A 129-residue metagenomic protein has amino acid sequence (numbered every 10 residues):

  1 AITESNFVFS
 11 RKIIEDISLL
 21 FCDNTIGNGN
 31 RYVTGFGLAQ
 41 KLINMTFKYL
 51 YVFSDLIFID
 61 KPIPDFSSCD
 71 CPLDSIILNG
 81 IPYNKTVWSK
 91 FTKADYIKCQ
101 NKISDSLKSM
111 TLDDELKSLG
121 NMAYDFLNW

Functional and structural regions predicted by a protein language model:
A1-V33: Phosphate/adenylate-binding glycine loop and adjacent helical scaffold
R31-W129: C-terminal accessory module of base-excision DNA glycosylases/AP lyases that mediates lesion recognition and DNA
